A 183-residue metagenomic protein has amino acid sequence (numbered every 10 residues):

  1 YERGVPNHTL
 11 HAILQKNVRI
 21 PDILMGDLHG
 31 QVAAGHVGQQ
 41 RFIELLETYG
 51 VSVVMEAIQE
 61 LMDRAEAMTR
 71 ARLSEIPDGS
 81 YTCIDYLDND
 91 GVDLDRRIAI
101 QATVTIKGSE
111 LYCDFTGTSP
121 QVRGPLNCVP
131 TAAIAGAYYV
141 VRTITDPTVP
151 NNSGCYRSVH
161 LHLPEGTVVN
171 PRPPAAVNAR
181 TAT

Functional and structural regions predicted by a protein language model:
Y1, P6, V18-R19, D88-D90 (+4 more regions): Short, glycine-/Ser/Thr-/acidic-enriched flexible segments
Y1-L10, T118-V140: Extended active-site and interfacial segments that coordinate phosphate-rich ligands in large catalytic machineries
Y1-T69, N170, A175-N178, T183: N-terminal leader/propeptide and maturation segments of large enzyme subunits in energy/redox metabolism and hydrolases
L28-Q31, G124-P125, V129, Y138-T183: Hydrophobic core positions in small helical hairpin nucleic-acid-binding modules
G35, I58, M62-E66, I76 (+4 more regions): Active-site-proximal structural scaffolding
Q39-P120: Accessory "access/gating" subregions that flank catalytic or transport cores
T69, C83, I98-A102, L111 (+4 more regions): Extended, hydrophobic alpha-helical segments in both membrane/secreted and soluble proteins
